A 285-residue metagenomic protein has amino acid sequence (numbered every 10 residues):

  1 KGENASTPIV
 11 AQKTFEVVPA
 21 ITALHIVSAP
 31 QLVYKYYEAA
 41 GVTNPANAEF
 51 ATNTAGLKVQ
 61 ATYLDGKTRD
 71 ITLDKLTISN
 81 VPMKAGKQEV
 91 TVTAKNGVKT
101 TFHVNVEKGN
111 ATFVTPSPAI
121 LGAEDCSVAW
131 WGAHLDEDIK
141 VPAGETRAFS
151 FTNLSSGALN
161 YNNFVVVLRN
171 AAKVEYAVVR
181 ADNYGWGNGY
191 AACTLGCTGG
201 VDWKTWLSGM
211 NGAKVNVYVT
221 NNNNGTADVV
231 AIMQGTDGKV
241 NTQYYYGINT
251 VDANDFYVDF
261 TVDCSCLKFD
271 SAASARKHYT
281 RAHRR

Functional and structural regions predicted by a protein language model:
K1-I9, F15, K67-N96, T100-F102: Serine/threonine-rich, repeat-prone extracellular segments and beta-strand-based repeat modules of secreted/surface
F15-P19, V104-K108: Interdomain boundary/hinge segments at the C-termini of tandem beta-sandwich modules
T22-K67: Solvent-exposed, low-complexity, repeat-rich "mucin-like" stalks and linkers
T54, A85-E89, G212: Extracellular Ig-like/FN3 beta-sandwich strand-entry sites
I120-L195: Secretory/extracellular carbohydrate-interaction modules and structurally similar beta-sandwich "look-alikes"
D125, W130, L135-E137, G144-T146 (+2 more regions): Ligand-recognition surfaces built from glycine- and aromatic
T194-N216: Short, aromatic/His-centered strand-loop micro-motif at the edge of beta-sheets
A213-N221, V229-A231: Short tryptophan-centered beta-strand motifs in secreted/extracellular beta-sheet-rich domains of glycan-recognition
